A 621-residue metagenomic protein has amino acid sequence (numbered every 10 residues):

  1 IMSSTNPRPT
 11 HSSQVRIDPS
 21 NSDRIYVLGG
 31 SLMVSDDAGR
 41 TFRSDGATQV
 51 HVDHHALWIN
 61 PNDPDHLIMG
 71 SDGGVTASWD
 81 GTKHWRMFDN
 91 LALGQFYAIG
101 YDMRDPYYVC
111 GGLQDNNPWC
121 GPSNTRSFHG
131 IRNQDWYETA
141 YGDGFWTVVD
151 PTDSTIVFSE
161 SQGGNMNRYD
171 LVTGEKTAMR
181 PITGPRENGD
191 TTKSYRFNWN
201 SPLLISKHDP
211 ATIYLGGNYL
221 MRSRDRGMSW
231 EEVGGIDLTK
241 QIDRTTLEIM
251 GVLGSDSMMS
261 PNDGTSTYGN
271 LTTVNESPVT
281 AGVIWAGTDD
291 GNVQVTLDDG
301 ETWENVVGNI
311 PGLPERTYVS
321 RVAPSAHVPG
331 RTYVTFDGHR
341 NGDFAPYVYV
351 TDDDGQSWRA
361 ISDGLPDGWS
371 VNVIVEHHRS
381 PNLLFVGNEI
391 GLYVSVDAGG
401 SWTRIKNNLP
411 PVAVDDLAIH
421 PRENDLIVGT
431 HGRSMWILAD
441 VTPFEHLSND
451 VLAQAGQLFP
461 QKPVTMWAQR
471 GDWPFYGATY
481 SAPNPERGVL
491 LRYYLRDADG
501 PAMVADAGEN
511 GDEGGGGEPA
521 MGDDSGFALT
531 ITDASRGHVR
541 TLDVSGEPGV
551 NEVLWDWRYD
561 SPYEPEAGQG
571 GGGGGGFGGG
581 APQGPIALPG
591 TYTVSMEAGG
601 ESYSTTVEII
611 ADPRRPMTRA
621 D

Functional and structural regions predicted by a protein language model:
I1-T479, E486-V489, R496-A498: Beta-propeller blade termini and top-face loops
V172, T246-D263, G500-G526, P562-G580: Intrinsically disordered, low-complexity segments enriched in small/polar residues
S223, A507-G511, G515-L542, M596: Extended low-complexity, serine/threonine- and proline-enriched intrinsically disordered segments
E315, H538-Q583: Glycine-centered tight-turn motifs at strand-turn-strand junctions
S434, S561-E564, E597-T605: Short acidic/polar inter-strand loop motif in beta-rich domains
A468-G526, E552-L554: Contiguous beta-strand segments within globular domains
T606-P616: Short beta-strand edge segments in extracellular beta-sheet folds
